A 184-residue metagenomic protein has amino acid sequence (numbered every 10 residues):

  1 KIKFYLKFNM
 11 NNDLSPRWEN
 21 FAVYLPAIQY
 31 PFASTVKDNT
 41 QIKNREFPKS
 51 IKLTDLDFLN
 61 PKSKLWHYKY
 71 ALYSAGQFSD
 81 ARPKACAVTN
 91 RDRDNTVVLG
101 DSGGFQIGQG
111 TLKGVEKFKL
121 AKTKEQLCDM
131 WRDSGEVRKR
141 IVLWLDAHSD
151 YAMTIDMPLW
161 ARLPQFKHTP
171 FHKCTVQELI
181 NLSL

Functional and structural regions predicted by a protein language model:
F4-S183: Non-catalytic, usually N-terminal nucleic-acid engagement modules in DNA/RNA processing proteins
